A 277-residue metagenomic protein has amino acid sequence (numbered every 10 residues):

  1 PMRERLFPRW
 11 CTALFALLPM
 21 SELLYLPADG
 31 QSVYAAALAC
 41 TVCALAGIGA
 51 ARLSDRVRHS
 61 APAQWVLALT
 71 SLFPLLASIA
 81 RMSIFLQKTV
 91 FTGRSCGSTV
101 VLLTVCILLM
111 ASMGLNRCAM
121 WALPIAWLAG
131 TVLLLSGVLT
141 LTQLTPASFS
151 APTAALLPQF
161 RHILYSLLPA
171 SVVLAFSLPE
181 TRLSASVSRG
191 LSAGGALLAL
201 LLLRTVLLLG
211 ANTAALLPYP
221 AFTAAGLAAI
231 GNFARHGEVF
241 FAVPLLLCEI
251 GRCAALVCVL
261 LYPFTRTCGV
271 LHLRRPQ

Functional and structural regions predicted by a protein language model:
L6-L24, A36-G47, L67-S71, L75-S78 (+5 more regions): Hydrophobic, membrane-embedded alpha-helices of multi-pass small-molecule transporters
F7, F73-S83, W127-P152, T205-V206: Hydrophobic alpha-helical segments and their helix-loop junctions in multi-pass secondary transporters
L24-Q31, M82-F91, Q143-A155: Membrane-interface helix termini and inter-helical loops of multi-pass transporters
D29-G30, L53-D55, I84-K88, T104-I125 (+1 more regions): Membrane-water interface regions at transmembrane-helix termini and the short interhelical loops of multi-pass membrane
D29-G30, R58-H59, A151-T153, A228-G237: Helix-boundary and loop/linker segments of multi-pass membrane transporters
S54-G93, S112, L245-C268: Hydrophobic transmembrane alpha-helices that form the core helical bundles of multi-pass secondary transporters
D55-P62, L115-W121, P179-G190, T265-L273: Membrane-interface helix-boundary motifs at transmembrane edges
L208-E238: Membrane-interface interhelical connector segments
